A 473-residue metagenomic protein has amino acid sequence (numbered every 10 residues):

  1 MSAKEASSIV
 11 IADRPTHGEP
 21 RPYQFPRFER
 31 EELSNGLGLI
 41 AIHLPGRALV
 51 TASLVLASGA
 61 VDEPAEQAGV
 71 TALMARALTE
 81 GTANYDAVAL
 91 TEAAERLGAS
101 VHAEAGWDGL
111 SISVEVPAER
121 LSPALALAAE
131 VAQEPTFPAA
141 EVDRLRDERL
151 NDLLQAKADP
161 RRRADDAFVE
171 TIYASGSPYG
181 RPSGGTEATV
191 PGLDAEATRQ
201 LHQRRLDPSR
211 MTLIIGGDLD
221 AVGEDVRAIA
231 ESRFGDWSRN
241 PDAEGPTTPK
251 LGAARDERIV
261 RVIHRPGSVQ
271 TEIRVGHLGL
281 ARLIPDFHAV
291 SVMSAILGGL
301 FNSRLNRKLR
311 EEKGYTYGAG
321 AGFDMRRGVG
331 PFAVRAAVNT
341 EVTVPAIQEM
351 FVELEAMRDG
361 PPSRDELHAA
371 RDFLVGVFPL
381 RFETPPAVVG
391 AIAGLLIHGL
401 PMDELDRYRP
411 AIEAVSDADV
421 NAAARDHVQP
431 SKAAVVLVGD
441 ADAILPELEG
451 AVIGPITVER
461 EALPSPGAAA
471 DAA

Functional and structural regions predicted by a protein language model:
S2-R21, S175, Y179, S183 (+4 more regions): An aromatic/glycine/proline-enriched structural segment found at the starts of mature extracellular/organellar domains
S2-V10, P15-T16, A83, L90-L201 (+3 more regions): Acidic/histidine-enriched segments that form metal/cofactor-coordinating and catalytic pocket/exosite environments
A6-E31, E170-M211, P246-G252, F378 (+2 more regions): Histidine-acidic residue clusters that define the catalytic metal-binding segment of zinc metallopeptidase domains
Y23-F28, S34, R47-T51, A65 (+12 more regions): Extracytoplasmic
G36, L54, A72-M74, A94 (+14 more regions): Buried hydrophobic packing residues in well-ordered domains
T51-E115, R181-P182, G299-Y315, R326-G328: M16/MPP (pitrilysin/insulinase) zinc-metallopeptidase core fold and M16-derived inactive scaffolds
E80-N84, E115-E148, L300, G320 (+4 more regions): M16/insulysin-pitrilysin zinc metalloprotease superfamily fold
L150-A167, L251-Q270, R307-T316, R327 (+1 more regions): Short acidic/His-enriched helical or mixed secondary-structure segments at domain edges of catalytic enzymes and some
